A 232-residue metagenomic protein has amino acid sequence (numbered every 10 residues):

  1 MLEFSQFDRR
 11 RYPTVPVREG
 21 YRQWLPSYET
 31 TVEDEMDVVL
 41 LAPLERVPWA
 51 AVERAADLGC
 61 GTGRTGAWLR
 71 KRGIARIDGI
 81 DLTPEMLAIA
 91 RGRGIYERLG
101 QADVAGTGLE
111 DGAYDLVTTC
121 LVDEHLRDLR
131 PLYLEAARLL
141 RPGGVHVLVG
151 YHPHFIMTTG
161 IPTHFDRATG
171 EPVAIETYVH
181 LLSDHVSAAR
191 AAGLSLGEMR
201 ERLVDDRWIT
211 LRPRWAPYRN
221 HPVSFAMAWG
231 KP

Functional and structural regions predicted by a protein language model:
M1-A50, R64-W68, M86, I209: Conserved class I S-adenosyl-L-methionine
A56-L58, T62-G106: Class I SAM-dependent methyltransferase SAM/SAH-binding core
A105-V117: A short acidic, Gly/Pro-enriched loop at the edge of an enzyme's catalytic core that lines a small-molecule cofactor
L116-L129: A short SAM/SAH-binding and catalytic strip from SAM-dependent methyltransferases
R130-V145: A short glycine-rich, Lys/Arg-flanked "PGG" loop and its adjoining helix->strand segment in the class I
V145-P172, E176: Conserved class I S-adenosyl-L-methionine
T177-R200: Short alpha-helix
R212-P232: Core SAM-dependent methyltransferase catalytic element
